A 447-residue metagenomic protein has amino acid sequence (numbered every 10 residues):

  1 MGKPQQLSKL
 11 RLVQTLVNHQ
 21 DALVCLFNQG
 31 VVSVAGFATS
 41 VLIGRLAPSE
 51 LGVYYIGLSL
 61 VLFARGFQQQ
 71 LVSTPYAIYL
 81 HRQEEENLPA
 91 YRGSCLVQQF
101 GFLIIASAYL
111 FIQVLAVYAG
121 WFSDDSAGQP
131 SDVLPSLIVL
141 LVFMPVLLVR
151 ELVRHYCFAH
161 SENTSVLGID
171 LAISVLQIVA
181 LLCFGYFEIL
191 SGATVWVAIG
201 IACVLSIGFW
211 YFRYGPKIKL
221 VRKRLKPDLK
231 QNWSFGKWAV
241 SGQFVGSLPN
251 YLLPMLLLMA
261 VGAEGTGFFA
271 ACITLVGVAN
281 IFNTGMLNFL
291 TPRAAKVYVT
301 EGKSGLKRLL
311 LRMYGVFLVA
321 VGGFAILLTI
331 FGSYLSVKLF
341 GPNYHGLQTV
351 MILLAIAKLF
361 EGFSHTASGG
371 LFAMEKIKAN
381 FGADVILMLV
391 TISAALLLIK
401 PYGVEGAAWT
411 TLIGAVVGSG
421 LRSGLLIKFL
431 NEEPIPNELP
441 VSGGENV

Functional and structural regions predicted by a protein language model:
G2-N18, A127-Q129, T164-G168, E188-W196 (+3 more regions): Interhelical loop/hinge segments that connect adjacent transmembrane helices in multipass membrane
G2-P4, G36, T74, L96-D125 (+5 more regions): Alpha-helical transmembrane segments of multi-pass membrane transport and lipid-handling proteins
K3, Q14-T74, K237-E264, T274-V276 (+4 more regions): Signature of the first transmembrane helix
Q20-S40, A172-I173, Q177, V195-G215 (+3 more regions): Transmembrane helical elements of multi-pass membrane transporters/channels
D21-V32, G57, G66-Y118, P135 (+1 more regions): Membrane-water interface segments that mark the loop-to-transmembrane alpha-helix transition
G44-V53, P130-L134, H160-G168, S174-G208 (+6 more regions): Membrane-interface helix-loop junctions in multi-pass transport and translocation proteins
Q68-E85, A159, C272, V276-E301 (+1 more regions): Helix-loop junctions and terminal segments of transmembrane helices in multi-pass membrane transport/translocation
Q98-S241, I356, F363-G369, G382-I386: Hydrophobic transmembrane helix module of multi-pass membrane transport proteins
